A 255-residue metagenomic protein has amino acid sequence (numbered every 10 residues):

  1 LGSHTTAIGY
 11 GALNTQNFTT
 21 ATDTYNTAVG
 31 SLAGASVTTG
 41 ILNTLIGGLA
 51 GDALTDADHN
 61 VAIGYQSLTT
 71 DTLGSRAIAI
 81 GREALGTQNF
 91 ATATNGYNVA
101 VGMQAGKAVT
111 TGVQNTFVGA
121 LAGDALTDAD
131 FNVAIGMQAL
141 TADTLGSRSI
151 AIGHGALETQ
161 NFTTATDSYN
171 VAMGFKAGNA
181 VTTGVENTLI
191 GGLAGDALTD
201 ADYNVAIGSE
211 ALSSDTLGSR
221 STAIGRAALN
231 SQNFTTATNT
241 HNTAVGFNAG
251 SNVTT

Functional and structural regions predicted by a protein language model:
L1-T255: Glycine- and small/polar-enriched repetitive beta-structure motifs of secreted/surface proteins
